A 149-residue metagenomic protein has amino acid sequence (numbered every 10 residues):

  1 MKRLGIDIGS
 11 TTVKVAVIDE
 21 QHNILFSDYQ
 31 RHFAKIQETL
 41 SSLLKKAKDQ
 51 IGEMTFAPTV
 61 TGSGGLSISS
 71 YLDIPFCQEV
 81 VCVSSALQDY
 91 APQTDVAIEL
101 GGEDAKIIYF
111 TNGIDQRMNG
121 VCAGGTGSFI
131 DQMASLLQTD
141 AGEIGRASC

Functional and structural regions predicted by a protein language model:
M1-E79: N-terminal glycine/serine-rich phosphate-binding loop of ATP-dependent small-molecule kinases, especially carbohydrate
Y29-A34, E79-A86, V121-S128: Short, acidic/turn-prone active-site loops that include or flank metal/cofactor- and phosphate-binding residues
S42-K45, S85, D131: Solvent-exposed alpha-helical segments within well-ordered globular domains of core cellular machineries
K46-Q50, Y90, A97, L136-D140: Change "in soluble alpha/beta enzymes" to "in soluble alpha/beta proteins
G64-D115: Conserved phosphate-binding catalytic cores of ATP/NTP-utilizing and phosphoryl-transfer enzymes
N112-R146: Glycine-rich phosphate-binding loop plus the immediately following alpha-helix
